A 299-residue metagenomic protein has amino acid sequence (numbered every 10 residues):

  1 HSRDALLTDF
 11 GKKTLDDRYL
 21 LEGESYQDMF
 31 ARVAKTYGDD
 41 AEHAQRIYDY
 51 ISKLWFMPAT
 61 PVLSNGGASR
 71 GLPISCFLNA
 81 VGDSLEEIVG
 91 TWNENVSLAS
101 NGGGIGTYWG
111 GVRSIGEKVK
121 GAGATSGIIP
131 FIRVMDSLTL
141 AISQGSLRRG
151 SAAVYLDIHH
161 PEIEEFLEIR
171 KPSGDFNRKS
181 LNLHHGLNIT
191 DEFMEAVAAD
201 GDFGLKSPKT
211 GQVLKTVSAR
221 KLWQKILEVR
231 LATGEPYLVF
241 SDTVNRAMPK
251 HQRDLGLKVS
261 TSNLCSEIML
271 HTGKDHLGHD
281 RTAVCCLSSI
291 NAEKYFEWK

Functional and structural regions predicted by a protein language model:
H1-K299: Extended catalytic cores of very large enzyme megasubunits
